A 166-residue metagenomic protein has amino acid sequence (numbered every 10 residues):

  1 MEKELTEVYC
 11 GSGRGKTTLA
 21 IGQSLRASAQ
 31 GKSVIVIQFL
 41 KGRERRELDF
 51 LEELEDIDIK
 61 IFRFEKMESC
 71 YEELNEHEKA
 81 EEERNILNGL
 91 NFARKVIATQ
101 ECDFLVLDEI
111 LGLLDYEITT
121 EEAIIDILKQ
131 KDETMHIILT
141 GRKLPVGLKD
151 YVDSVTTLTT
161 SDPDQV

Functional and structural regions predicted by a protein language model:
E4-K95: Conserved P-loop
R26, F50, I127, G147-L148: Hydrophobic/aromatic ligand-binding patch that stacks against planar heteroaromatic rings of cofactors or nucleotides
V34, I137, V155: Hydrophobic anchor at the start of a short beta-strand that flanks the dinucleotide cofactor-binding loop
E55-K60, E101, E133-T134: A short helix-to-beta-strand connector/capping loop
K60-R63, L139, T156-T157: Structural signal for conserved beta-strand scaffold positions within catalytic alpha/beta enzyme cores
E73-E133: Phosphate-binding/switch loop-helix module in NTP-utilizing enzymes
I127-P145: Sensor-1/coupling segment of RecA-like P-loop NTPase cores
R142-V166: Phosphate-binding/switch region of NTP-binding enzymes
